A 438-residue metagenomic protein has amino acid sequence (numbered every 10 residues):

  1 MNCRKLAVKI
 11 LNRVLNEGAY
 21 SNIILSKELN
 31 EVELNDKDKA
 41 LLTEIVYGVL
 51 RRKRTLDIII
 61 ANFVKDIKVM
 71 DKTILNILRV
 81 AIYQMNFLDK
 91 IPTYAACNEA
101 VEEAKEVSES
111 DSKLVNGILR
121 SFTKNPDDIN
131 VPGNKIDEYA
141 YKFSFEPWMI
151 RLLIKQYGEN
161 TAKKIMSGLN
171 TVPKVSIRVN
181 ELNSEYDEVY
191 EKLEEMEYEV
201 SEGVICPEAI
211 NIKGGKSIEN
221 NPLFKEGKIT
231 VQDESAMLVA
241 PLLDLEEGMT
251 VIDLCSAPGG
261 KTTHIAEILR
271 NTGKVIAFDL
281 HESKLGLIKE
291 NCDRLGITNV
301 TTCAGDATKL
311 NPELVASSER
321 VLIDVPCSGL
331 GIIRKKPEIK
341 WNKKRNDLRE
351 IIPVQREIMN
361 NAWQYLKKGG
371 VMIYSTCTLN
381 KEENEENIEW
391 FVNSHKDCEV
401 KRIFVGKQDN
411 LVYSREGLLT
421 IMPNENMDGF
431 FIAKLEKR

Functional and structural regions predicted by a protein language model:
M1-R438: S-adenosylmethionine
